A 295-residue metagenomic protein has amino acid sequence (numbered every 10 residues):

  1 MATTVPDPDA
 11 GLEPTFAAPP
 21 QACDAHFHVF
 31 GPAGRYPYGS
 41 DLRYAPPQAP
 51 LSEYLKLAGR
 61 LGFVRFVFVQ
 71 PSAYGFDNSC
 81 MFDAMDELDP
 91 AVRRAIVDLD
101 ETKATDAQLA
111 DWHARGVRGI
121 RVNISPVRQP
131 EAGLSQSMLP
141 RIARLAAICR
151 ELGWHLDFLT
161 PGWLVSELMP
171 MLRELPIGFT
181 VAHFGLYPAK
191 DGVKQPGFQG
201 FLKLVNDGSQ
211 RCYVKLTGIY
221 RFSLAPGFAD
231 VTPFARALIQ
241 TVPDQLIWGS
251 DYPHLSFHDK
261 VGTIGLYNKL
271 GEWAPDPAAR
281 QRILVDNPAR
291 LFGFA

Functional and structural regions predicted by a protein language model:
A2-P6, A10, G75-W163, K215-Y220: Active-site gating/metal-coordination segments in enzymes
A2-Q21, P47-R65, P243-I247, H258-A295: Mid-to-C-terminal alpha-helical segments outside catalytic/metal-binding sites
A22-F27, F66-V69, R93-V97, I120-V122 (+4 more regions): Hydrophobic faces of well-ordered beta-strands that scaffold small-molecule active sites in alpha/beta enzyme cores
H26, A58, M81, W112 (+7 more regions): Conserved, mostly hydrophobic/aromatic
P32-P47, Q129: Acidic/histidine-rich helix-loop elements that form or flank divalent-metal/phosphate-binding sites at the catalytic
S40-L88, A110-D111: Alpha-helical scaffold segments that flank or form the walls of functional sites
Q70-F76, D98-D106, R128-A132, T160-S166 (+3 more regions): Acidic-and-aromatic substrate-binding clefts and catalytic sites of carbohydrate-active enzymes
L134-W248: Catalytic pocket-lining loop regions of alpha/beta-barrel enzymes, especially the amidohydrolase/enolase/GH5 lineages
